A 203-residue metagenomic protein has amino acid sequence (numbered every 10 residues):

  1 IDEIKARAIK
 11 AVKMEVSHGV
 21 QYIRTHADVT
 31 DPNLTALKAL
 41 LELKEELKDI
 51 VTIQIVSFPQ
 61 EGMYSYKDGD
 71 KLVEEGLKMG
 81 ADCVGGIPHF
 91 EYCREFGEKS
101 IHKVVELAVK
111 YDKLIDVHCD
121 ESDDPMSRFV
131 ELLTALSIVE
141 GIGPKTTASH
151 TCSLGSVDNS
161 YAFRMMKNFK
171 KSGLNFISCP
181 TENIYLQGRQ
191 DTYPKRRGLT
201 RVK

Functional and structural regions predicted by a protein language model:
I1-A6, V56-D68, P88-E95: Active-site mouth loops of central-metabolism enzymes
I1-H26, L37-E46, K71-K78: Alpha-helical scaffold segments that flank or form the walls of functional sites
E15, N175-Y193: C-terminal helical cap
Y22, F90-E91, L154, E182-Y185: A short, flexible beta-alpha/helix-coil linker loop
R24, Q54-V56, D116, T147 (+1 more regions): A structural signal for isolated positions on well-ordered beta-strands in alpha/beta enzyme cores
H26-D31, P59-E61, E91-Y92, E121-S122: Conserved short loop/turn motifs at secondary-structure junctions
V29-P32, S57-G62, C152, E182-N183: Acidic, glycine-rich active-site loops and adjacent beta-strand->loop/helix elements that engage anionic groups
T35-D49, Y66-T147, T151-N175, D191-K203: Histidine/acidic residue-rich metal-binding segments in metalloenzymes
